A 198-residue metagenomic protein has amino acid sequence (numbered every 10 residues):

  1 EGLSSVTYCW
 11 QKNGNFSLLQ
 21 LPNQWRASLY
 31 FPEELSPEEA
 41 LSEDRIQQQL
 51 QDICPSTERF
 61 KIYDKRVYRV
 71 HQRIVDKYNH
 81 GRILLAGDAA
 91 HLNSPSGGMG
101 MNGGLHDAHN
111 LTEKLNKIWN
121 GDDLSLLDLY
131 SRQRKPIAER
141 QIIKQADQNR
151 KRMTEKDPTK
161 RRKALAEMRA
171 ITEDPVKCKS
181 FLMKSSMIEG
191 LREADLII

Functional and structural regions predicted by a protein language model:
E1-I198: Core Rossmann-like FAD-binding/catalytic domain of the broad FAD-dependent monooxygenase superfamily
